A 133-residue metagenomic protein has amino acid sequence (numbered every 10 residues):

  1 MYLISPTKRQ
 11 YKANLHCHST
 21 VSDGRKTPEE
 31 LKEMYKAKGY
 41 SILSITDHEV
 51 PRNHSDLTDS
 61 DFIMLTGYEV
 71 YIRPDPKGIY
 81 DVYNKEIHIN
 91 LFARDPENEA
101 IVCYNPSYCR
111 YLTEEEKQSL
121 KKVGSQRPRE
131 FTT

Functional and structural regions predicted by a protein language model:
Y2-T133: A metal-dependent hydrolase metal-coordination microenvironment
